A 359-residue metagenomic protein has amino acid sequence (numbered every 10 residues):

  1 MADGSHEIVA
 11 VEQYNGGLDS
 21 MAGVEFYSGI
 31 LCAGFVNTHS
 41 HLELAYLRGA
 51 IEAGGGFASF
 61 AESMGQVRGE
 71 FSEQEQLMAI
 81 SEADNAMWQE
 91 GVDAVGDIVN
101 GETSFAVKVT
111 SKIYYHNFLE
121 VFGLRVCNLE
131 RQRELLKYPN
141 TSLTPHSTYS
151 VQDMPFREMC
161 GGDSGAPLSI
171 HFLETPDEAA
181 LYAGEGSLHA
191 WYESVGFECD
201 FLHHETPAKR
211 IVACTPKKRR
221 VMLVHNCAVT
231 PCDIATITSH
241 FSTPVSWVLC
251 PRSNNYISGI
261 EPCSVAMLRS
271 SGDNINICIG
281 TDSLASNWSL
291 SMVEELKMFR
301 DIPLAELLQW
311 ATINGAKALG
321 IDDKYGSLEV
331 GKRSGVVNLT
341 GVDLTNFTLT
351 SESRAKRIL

Functional and structural regions predicted by a protein language model:
M1-S20, I30: N-terminal metal-binding scaffold of metallo-dependent hydrolase/deaminase domains
G16-S59, S81, L359: Replace "His-x-His-based motif
I30-L31, R48-T110, Q132-Y138: Alpha-helical scaffold segments that flank or form the walls of functional sites
G34-T38, V95-D97, Y115-L119, T141-P145 (+4 more regions): Hydrophobic faces of well-ordered beta-strands that scaffold small-molecule active sites in alpha/beta enzyme cores
Y46-M78, H116, T175-R219: Active-site gating loops and adjacent loop-to-helix segments of metal-dependent hydrolytic enzymes
K112-Y115, G162-P167, P216-V221, T236-V248 (+1 more regions): Glycine-enriched alpha-helix->loop->beta-strand junction motifs that scaffold or abut catalytic
S142-C160, A166, L223-A228, N255-G259: Active-site glycine- and acidic-residue-rich loops that bind and position anionic ligands or nucleotide-like cofactors
A213-P216, I260-G341: His/Asp/Glu-enriched, well-ordered alpha-helical/loop segment that forms or immediately abuts the divalent-metal
